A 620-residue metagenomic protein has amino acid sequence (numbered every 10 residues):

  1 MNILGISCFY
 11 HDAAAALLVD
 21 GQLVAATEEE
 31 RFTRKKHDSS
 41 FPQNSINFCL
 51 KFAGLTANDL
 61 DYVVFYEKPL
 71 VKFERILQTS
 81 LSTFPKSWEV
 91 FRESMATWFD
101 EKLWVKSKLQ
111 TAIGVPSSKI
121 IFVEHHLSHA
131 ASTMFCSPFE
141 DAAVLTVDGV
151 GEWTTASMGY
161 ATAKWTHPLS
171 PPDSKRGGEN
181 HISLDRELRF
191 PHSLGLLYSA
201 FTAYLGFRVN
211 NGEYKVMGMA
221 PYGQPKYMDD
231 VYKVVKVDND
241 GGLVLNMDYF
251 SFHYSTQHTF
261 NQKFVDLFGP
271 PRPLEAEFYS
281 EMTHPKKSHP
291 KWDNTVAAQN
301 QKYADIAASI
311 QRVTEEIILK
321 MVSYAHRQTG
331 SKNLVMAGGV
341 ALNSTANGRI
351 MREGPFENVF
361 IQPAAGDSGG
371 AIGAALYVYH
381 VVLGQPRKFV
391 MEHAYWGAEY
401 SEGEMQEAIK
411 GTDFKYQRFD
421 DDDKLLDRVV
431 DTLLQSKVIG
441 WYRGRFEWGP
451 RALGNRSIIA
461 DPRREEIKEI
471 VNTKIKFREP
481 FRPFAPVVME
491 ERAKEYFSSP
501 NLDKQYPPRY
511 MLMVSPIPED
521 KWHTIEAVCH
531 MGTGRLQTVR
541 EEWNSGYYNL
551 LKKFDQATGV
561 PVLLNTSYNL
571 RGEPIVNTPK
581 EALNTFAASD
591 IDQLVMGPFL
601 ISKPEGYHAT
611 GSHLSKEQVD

Functional and structural regions predicted by a protein language model:
M1-L4: Extreme N-terminal starter segment of soluble prokaryotic enzymes
S7-A25, T33-K36, N58, I76-E93 (+10 more regions): Flexible beta->alpha loop and helix N-cap segments adjacent to enzyme active/binding sites
R31-L55, I318: N-terminal phosphate-binding loop and adjacent alpha-helix
I46, K51-T56, D61-S87: Glycine-rich nucleotide/cofactor/substrate-binding loop typically near the N-terminus or early in the first domain
R176-G177: Glycine-biased, low-complexity coil/linker segments
A308-L334: Phosphate/ATP-binding catalytic cores across multiple sugar-kinase/actin-like superfamilies, primarily ASKHA
